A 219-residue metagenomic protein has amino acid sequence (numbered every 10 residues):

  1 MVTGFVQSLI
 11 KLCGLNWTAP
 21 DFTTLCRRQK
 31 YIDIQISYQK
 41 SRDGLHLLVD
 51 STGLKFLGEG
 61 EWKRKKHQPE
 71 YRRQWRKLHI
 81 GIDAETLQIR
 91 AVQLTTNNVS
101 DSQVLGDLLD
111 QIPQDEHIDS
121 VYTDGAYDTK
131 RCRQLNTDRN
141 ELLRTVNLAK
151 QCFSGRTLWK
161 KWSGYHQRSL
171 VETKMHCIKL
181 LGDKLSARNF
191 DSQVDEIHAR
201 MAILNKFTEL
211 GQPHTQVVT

Functional and structural regions predicted by a protein language model:
G4-S8, L15-R133, K179, M201 (+1 more regions): Polybasic low-complexity intrinsically disordered regions
C13-N16, K206-F207: Short arginine-rich
K66, H117, F153-Q167, L180-I197 (+1 more regions): Short, solvent-exposed helix-loop connector elements
D101-V104, L170, K174, H198: Catalytic-loop motifs flanking and including active-site residues across diverse enzymes
G125-C177: Helix-centered, glycine/charged polyanion-binding patches within enzymatic domains that contact phosphate-containing
C177, L181-K184, N205, E209-L210: Hydrophobic alpha-helical segments
A199-T219: Charged phosphate-binding loop/patch that engages nucleotide di/tri-phosphates or the phosphate backbone of nucleic
